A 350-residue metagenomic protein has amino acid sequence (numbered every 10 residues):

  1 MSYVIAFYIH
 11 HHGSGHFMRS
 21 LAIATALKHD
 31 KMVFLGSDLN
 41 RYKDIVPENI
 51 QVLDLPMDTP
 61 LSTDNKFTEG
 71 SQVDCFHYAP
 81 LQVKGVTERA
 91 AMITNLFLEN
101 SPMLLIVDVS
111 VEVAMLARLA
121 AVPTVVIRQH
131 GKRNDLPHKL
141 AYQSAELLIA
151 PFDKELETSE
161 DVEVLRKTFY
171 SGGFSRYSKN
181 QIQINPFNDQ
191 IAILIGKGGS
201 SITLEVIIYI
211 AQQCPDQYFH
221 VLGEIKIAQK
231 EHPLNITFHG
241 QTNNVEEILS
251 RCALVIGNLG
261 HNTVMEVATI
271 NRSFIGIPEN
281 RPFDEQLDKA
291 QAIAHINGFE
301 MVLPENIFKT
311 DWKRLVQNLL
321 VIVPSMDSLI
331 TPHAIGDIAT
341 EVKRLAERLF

Functional and structural regions predicted by a protein language model:
I9-L21, S200-I202: A short, glycine/small-residue-rich beta-strand->loop->alpha-helix junction that serves as a flexible
H10-H11, D30-K84: Conserved nucleotide-sugar phosphate-binding/catalytic loop shared by glycosyltransferases and other
H16-L27, N40-R41: Short amphipathic alpha-helix
A24, P186-L254, E305-N306: Donor-nucleotide binding loops and adjacent catalytic segments primarily of GT-B fold Leloir glycosyltransferases
S71-V113: Conserved nucleotide-sugar donor-binding subdomain of glycosyltransferases
V107-D108, V245-D288: A donor-sugar binding/catalytic signature common to diverse glycosyltransferases and related nucleotide-sugar
S144-S200, E224: A nucleotide-sugar donor-handling region in carbohydrate enzymes
R314, N318-F350: C-terminal amphipathic helix plus adjacent low-complexity, charged tail appended to glycosyltransferase catalytic
